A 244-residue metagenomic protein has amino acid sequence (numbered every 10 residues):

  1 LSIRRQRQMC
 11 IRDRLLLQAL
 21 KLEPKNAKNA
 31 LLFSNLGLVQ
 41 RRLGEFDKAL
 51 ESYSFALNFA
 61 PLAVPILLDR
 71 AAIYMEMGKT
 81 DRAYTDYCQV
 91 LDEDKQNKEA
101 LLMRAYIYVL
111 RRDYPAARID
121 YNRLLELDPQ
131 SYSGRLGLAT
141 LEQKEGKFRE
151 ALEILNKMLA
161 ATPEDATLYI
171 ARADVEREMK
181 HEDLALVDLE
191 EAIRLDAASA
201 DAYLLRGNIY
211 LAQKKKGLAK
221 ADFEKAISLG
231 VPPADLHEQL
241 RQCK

Functional and structural regions predicted by a protein language model:
L1-R7, I11: Single conserved hydrophobic/aromatic residue that forms the stacking wall/gate of nucleotide- or nucleobase-binding
R5, R42, E76-M77, L110-R111 (+4 more regions): Register position in tetratricopeptide repeats
Q18-P24, S54-N58, C88-D92, N122-E126 (+3 more regions): Conserved structural position within tetratricopeptide repeats
N26-N29, A63, N97, S131 (+3 more regions): Residue-level recognition of tetratricopeptide repeat
N29-L32, I66, A100, G134 (+3 more regions): TPR alpha-solenoid repeat register
